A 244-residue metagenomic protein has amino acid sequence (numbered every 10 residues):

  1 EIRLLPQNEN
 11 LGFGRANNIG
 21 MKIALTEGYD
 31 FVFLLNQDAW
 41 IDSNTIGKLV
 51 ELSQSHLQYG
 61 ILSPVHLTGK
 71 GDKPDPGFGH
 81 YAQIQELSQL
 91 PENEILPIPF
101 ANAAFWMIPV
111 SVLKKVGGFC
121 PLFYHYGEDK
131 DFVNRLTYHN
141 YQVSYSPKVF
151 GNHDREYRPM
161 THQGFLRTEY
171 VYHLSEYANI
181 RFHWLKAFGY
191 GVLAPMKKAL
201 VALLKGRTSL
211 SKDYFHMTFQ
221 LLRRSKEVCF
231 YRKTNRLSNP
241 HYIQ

Functional and structural regions predicted by a protein language model:
Q7-E27: Glycine-rich, basic loop-to-helix element that forms the pyrophosphate-binding segment of sugar-nucleotide handling
N17, N44-K48, E128: Acidic donor-diphosphate engagement hotspot in glycosyltransferases and nucleotidyltransferases that stabilizes
Y29-W40: Short beta-strand-to-loop acidic/aromatic patch adjacent to the donor-nucleotide binding site
N44-P76: Conserved donor NDP-sugar-binding/catalytic core segment of glycosyltransferases
G79-P99: Short, flexible, basic/aromatic active-site loop/helix in glycosyltransferases
F100-I108, V112-G117, L122-F150: A short, conserved alpha-helix in the catalytic core of glycosyltransferases
Y138-Y141, K148-L174: Nucleotide-sugar-dependent glycosyltransferase catalytic core
G164-V171, R181-Q244: Non-catalytic, C-terminal membrane-associated alpha-helical segments of glycosyltransferases
